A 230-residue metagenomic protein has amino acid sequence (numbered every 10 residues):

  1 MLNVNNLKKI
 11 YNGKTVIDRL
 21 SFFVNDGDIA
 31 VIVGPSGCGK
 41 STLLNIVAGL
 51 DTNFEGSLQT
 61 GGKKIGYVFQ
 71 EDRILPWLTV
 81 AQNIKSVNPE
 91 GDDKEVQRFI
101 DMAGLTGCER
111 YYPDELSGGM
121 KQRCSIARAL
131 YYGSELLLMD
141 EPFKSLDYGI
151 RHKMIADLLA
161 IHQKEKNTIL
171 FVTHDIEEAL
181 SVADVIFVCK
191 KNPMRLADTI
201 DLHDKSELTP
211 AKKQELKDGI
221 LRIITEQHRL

Functional and structural regions predicted by a protein language model:
A48: Helix-to-loop junction immediately C-terminal to a conserved catalytic motif
D93-C108, A160: Conserved ABC ATPase "signature" region
Y112-L116, M120: Conserved ABC ATPase signature
I126: Hydrophobic anchor residue at the start of the ABC signature
Y131-E135: A short, proline-enriched helix->beta-strand linker immediately N-terminal to the Walker B motif in ABC-type P-loop
L137-E141: Catalytic Walker B motif of ABC-type/P-loop ATPase nucleotide-binding domains
